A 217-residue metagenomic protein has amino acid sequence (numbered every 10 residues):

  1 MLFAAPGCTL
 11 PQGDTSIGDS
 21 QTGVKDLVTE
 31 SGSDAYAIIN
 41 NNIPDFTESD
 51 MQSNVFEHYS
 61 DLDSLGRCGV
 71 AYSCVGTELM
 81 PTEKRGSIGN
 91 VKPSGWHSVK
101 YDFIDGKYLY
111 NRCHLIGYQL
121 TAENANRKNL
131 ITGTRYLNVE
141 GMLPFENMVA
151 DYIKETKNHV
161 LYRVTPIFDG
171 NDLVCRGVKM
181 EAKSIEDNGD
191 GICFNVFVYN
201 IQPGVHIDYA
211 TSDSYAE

Functional and structural regions predicted by a protein language model:
F3-G7: C-terminal motif of bacterial Sec signal peptides marking the signal peptidase cleavage site
L10-V55: N-terminal, intrinsically disordered, polar/charged segments of Gram-positive cell-envelope systems that serve as
F46-E217: Domain-level detector of nuclease and nuclease-like folds in predominantly extracellular/periplasmic contexts
